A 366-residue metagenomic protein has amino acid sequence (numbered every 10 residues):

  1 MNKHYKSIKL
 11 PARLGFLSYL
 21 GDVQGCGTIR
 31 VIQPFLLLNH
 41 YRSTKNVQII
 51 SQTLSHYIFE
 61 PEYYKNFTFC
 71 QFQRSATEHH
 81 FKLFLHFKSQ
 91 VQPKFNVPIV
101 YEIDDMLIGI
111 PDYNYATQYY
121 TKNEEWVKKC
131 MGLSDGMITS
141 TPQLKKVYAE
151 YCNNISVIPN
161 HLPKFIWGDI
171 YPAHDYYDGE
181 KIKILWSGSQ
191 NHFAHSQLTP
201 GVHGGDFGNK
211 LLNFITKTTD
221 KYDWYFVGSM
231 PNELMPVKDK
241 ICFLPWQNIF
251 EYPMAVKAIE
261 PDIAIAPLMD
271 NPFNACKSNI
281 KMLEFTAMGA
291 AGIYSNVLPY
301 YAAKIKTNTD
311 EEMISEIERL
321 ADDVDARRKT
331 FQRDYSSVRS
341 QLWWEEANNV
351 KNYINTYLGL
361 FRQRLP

Functional and structural regions predicted by a protein language model:
M1-E78, K306: N-terminal pre-catalytic "stem/leader" segment of glycosyltransferase-like enzymes
L17-L36, H161-A255, I259: Conserved catalytic-core segment of nucleotide-activated headgroup transferases in glycan assembly
C70, V91-I110: Active-site proximal beta-strand in glycosyltransferases
S89-Q90, Q118-M137: Membrane-proximal helix-turn-helix segments that form the acceptor-binding/catalytic region of lipid-linked
G132-I170: Donor nucleotide-sugar binding/catalytic pocket of nucleotide-sugar-dependent glycosyltransferases
A194-V202, F250-A287, I293-K304: Nucleotide-sugar-dependent
Y301-R319: Change "using UDP/GDP/dTDP sugars" to "using nucleotide sugars
V324-R362: A charged, aromatic-enriched C-terminal amphipathic alpha-helix characteristic of glycosyltransferases across folds
